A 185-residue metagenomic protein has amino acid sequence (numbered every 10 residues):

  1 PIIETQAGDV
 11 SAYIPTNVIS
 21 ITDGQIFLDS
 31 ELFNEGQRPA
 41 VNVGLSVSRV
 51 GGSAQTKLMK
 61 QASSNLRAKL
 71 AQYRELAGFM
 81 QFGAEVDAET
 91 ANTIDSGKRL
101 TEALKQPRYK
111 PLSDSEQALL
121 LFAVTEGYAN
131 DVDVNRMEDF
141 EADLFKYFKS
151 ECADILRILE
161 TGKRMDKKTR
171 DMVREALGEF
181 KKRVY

Functional and structural regions predicted by a protein language model:
P1-Y185: Conserved catalytic/coupling modules of large nucleotide/cofactor-utilizing molecular machines
